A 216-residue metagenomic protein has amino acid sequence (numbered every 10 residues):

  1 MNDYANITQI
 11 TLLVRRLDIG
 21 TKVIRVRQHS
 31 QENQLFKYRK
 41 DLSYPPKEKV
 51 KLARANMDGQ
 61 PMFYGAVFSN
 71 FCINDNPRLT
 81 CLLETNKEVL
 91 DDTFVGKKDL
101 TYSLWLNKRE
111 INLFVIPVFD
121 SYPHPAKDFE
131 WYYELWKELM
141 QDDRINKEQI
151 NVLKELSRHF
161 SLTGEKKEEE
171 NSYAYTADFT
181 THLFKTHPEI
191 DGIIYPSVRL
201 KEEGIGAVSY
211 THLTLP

Functional and structural regions predicted by a protein language model:
M1-Q60: ADP-ribose/NAD+-binding catalytic cleft of ART/PARP-like enzymes
T11-L13, V118-F119, V198: Compositionally biased, low-complexity/repeat regions
Q31, S69-N70, V198-L200: Short, glycine-/Ser/Thr-/acidic-enriched flexible segments
P61-G164: ADP-ribosyltransferase catalytic core
S172-H182: Phosphate-interacting basic helix/loop segments used at nucleotide- and nucleic-acid interfaces
E189-K201: Extended serine/threonine-enriched, polar tracts that run as long, contiguous segments within proteins
T211-P216: Conserved small/polar residues in nucleotide/adenosyl-binding loops
